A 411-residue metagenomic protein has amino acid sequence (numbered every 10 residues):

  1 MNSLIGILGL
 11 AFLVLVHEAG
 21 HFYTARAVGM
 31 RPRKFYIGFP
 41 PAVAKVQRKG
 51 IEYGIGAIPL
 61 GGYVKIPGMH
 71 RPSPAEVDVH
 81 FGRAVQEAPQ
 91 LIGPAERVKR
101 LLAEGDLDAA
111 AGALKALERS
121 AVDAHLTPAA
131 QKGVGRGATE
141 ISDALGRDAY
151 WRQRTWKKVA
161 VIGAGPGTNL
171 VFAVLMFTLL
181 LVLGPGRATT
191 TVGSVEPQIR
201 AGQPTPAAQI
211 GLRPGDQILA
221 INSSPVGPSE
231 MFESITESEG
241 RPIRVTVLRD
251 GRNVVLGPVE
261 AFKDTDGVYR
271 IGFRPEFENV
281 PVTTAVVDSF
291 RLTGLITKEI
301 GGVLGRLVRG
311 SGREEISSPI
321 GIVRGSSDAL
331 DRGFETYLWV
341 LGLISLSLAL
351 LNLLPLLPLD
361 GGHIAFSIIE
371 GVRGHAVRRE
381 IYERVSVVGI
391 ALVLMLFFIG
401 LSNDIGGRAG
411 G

Functional and structural regions predicted by a protein language model:
N2, G6, Q153-K158, T336-V340: Residue-level signature of transmembrane alpha-helical entry/exit and packing/kink sites in multi-pass membrane
N2-G82, A111-L145, I344, L351-R373: Small-residue-rich helix-interface/hinge motifs
L10-V14, N169, A173, I344-N352 (+1 more regions): Alpha-helical transmembrane segments of multi-pass membrane proteins
T24, F35, G54-L60, T155-G163 (+6 more regions): Hydrophobic alpha-helical segments of integral membrane proteins, encompassing both true transmembrane helices
V43-V46, S194-Q198, I368-R384: Membrane interface segments of multi-pass transport proteins and intramembrane proteases
M69-A164, T168-R309: PDZ peptide-recognition modules
A149-W151, P275-T284, R291, E314-W339: Short, aromatic-rich amphipathic segments at membrane interfaces that lie adjacent to a transmembrane helix or signal
I399-G411: Juxtamembrane boundary at the C-terminal end of a transmembrane helix
